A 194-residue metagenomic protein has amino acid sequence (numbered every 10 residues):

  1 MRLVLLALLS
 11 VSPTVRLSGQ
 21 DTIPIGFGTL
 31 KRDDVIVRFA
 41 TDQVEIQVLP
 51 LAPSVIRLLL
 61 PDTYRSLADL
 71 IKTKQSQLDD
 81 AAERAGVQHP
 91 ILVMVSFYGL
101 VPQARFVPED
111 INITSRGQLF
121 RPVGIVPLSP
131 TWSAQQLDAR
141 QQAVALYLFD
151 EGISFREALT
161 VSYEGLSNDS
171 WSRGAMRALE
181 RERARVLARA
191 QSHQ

Functional and structural regions predicted by a protein language model:
L3-S12: Sec-dependent N-terminal signal peptides
V15-G19: Sec/Tat signal peptide C-region and signal peptidase I cleavage site
Q20-Q194: Conserved functional micro-motifs across diverse proteins
